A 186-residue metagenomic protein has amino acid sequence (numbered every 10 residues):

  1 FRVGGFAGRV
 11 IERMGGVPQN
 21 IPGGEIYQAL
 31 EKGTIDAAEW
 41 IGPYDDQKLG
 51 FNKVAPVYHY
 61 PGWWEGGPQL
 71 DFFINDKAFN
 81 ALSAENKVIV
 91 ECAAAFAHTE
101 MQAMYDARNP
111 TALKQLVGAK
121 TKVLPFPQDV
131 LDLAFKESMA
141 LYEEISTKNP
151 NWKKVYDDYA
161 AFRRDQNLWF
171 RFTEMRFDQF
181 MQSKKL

Functional and structural regions predicted by a protein language model:
F1-L186: N-terminal secretory/targeting leader peptides
